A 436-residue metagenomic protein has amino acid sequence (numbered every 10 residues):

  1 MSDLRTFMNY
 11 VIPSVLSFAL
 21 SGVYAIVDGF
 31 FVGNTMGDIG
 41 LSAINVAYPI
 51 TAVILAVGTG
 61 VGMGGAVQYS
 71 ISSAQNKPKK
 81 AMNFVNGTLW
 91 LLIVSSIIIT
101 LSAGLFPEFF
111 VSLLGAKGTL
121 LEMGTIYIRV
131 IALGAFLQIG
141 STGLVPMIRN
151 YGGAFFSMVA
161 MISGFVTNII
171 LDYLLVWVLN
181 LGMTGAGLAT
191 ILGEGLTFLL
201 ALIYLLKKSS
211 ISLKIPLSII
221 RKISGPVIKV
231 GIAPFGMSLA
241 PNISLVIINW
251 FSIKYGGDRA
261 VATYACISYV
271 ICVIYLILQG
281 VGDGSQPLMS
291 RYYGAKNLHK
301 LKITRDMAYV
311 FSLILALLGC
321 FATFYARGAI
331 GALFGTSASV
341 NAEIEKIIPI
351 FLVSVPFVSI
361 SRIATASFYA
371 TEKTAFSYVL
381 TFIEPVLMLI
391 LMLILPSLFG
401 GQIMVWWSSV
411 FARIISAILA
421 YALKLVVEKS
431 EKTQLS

Functional and structural regions predicted by a protein language model:
M1-S14, Y69-G134, V178-I232, M289-S354 (+1 more regions): Short alpha-helical transmembrane segments in multi-pass integral membrane proteins
S2-T35, P49-G64, Q68, I93-T100 (+5 more regions): N-terminal transmembrane alpha-helices
N9-D28, V130, S141, G164 (+4 more regions): Transmembrane helical elements of multi-pass membrane transporters/channels
V23-S42, V111-G118, L174-L181, N242-Y269 (+4 more regions): Helix-terminus/linker motif at the lipid-water interface of multi-pass membrane proteins
D38-P49, G124, I128, G187 (+3 more regions): Small-residue hotspots at the loop-to-helix junctions and early N-terminal turns of transmembrane alpha-helices
L41-L101, Q138-S157, T263-F321, Y325 (+3 more regions): Small-residue-rich hydrophobic transmembrane alpha-helices
V53-A56, N168-D172, F198-L202, C272-L276 (+3 more regions): Hydrophobic transmembrane alpha-helices of multi-pass small-molecule transporters
G62, V130-R149, S157-N168, A186-L199 (+4 more regions): Short runs within selected transmembrane alpha-helices of multi-pass transporters and secretion channels
